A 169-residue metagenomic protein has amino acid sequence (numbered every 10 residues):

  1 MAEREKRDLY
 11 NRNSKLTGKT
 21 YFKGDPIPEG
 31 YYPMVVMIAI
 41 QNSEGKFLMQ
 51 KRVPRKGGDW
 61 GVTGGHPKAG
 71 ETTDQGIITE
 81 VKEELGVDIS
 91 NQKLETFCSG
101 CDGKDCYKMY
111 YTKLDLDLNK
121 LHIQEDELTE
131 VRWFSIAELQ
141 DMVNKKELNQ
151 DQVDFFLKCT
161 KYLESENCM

Functional and structural regions predicted by a protein language model:
M1-A2, M169: Basic/polar N-terminal segments that are highly enriched at the extreme N-terminus, encompassing both cleavable
A2-M37, S43: Acidic, metal-coordinating catalytic segment for phosphate/diphosphate chemistry, firing primarily on the Nudix
R4, P33-V35, E95, D105 (+1 more regions): Short beta-strand-initiation
K23-I27, E95-C101: Short, solvent-exposed loop/turn elements at beta->coil junctions and helix N-caps that rim active or binding pockets
V35-W60, G64: A glycine-rich, hydrophobic loop/mini-helix early in the fold
M49, G61-T96: The catalytic Nudix box helix
G57-W60, A69, C101-M169: Nudix hydrolase/Nudix homology domain
